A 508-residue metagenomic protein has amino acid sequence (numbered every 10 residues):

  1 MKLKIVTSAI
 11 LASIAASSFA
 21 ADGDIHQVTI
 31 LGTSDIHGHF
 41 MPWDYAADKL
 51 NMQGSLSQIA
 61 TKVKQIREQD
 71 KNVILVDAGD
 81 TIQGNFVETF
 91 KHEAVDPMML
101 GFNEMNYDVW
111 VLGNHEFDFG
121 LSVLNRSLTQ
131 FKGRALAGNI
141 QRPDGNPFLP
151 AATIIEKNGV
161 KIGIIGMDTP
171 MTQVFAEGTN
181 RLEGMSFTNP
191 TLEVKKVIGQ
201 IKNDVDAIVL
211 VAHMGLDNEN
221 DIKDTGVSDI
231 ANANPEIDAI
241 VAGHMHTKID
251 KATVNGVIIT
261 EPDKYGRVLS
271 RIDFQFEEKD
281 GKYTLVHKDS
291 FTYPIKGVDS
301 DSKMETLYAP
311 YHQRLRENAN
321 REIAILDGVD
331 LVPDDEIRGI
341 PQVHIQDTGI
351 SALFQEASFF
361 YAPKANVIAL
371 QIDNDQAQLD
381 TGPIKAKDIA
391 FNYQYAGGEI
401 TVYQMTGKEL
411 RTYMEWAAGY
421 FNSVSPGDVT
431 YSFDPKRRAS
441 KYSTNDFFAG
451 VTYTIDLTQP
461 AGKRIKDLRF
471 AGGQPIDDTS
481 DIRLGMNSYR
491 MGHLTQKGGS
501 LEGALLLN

Functional and structural regions predicted by a protein language model:
M1-A20: Gram-negative bacterial Sec-dependent N-terminal signal peptides
S13, F19-H26, A319-E322, L326: Extreme N-terminus of proteins, especially the signal/transit-peptide cleavage junction and the first residues
A20-V298, I345-A357, I368, G419: Acidic, metal/ion-coordinating pockets
D24-T29, H39, A47-G54, Q58 (+5 more regions): Feature captures C-terminal
P42-A47, T179-R181, D335-H344, F391 (+1 more regions): Glycine- and acidic
K161, I258, E336-G339, P475: Short, solvent-exposed loop/turn motifs
T169, D263-G266, I325-P333, D373 (+2 more regions): Short, flexible loop/turn elements at secondary-structure junctions
F276-I384, Y393, K463, G492-L494: A short C-terminal boundary segment appended to hydrolase-like catalytic domains
